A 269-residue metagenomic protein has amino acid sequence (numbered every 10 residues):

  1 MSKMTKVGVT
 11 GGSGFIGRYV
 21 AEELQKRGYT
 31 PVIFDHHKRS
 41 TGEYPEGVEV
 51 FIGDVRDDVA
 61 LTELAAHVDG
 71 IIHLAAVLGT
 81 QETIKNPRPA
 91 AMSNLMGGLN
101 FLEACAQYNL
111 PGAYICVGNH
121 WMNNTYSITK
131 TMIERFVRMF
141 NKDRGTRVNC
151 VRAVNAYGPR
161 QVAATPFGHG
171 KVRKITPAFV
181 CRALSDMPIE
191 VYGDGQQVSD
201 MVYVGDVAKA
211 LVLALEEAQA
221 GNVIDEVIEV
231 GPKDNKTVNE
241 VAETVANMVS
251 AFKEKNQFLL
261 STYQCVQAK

Functional and structural regions predicted by a protein language model:
V7-R27: N-terminal Rossmann NAD(P)H-binding glycine-rich loop of SDR-like oxidoreductase domains
T10, V68-L74, Y114, E229: Rossmann-fold scaffold of SDR-type NAD(P)-dependent oxidoreductases
Y29-S40: Conserved glycine-rich Rossmann-like NAD(P)H-binding loop of the short-chain dehydrogenase/reductase
G47-D57: Rossmann-fold cofactor-recognition segment
V55-M92, N119: NAD(P)H-binding glycine-rich loop region in Rossmannoid oxidoreductase-like domains and their noncatalytic homologs
H73, M92, M96-T131, R144 (+1 more regions): Conserved Rossmann-fold NAD(P)-dependent oxidoreductase catalytic core, especially the SDR/UDP-sugar
T125, T131, R135-S199, V204-L213 (+1 more regions): NAD(P)-dependent short-chain dehydrogenase/reductase
L184-P188, Y192-K269: C-terminal substrate-binding subdomain of Rossmann-fold SDR/epimerase-dehydratase oxidoreductases
